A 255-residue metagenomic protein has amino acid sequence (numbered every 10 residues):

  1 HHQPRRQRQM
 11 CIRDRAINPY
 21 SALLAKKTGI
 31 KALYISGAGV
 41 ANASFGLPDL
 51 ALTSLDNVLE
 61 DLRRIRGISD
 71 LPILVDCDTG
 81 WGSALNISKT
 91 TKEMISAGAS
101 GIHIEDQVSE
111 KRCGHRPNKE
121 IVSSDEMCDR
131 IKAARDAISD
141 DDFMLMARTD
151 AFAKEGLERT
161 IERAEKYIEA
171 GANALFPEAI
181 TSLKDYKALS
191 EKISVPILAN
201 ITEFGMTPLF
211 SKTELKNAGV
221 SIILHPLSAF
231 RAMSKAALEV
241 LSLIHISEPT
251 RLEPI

Functional and structural regions predicted by a protein language model:
H1-H2, H103, H115, H225 (+1 more regions): Histidine (H) residue identity feature
H1-R8, I12, I244-I255: Single conserved hydrophobic/aromatic residue that forms the stacking wall/gate of nucleotide- or nucleobase-binding
Q3, R13-A16, P177-E178, H225 (+1 more regions): Small/polar loops that bind or transfer phosphate-bearing groups
Q3-P4, S36, E169, A232 (+1 more regions): Intrinsically disordered, low-complexity regions enriched in small/polar residues
R13, I17-L71, T79-V195, A199 (+1 more regions): Alpha/beta enzyme core
P72, G98, P196, P226 (+1 more regions): Proline-centered helix-kink/hinge sites
C77, I201-S247, R251: C-terminal alpha-helical cap/extension of soluble enzyme domains
